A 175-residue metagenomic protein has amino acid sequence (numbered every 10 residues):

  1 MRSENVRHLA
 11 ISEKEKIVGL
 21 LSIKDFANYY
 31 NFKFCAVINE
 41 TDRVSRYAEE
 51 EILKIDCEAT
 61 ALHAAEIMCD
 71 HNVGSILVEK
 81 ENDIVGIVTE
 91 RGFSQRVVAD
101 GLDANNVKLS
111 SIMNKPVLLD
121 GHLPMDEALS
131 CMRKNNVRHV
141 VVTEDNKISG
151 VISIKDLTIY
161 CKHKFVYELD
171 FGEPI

Functional and structural regions predicted by a protein language model:
M1-N5, S12-E13, K54-N72, E79 (+4 more regions): The conserved cystathionine-beta-synthase
V6-A10, I17-F32, V73-L77, I84-A99 (+2 more regions): Short beta->alpha transition motifs characteristic of CBS
I17, I52-I55, I84-V85, D103 (+2 more regions): Short N-terminal micro-motifs specific to bacterial/archaeal maturation and metal-cluster initiation sites
K24, L62, R91, S110 (+2 more regions): Residues in well-ordered alpha-helical elements
D25, Y30-R43, L53, E127 (+2 more regions): Juxtadomain coupling helices with adjacent low-complexity linkers
N39-I52, N106-P116: Bateman (tandem CBS) regulatory domains
D42-L102: Conserved small-residue-rich
